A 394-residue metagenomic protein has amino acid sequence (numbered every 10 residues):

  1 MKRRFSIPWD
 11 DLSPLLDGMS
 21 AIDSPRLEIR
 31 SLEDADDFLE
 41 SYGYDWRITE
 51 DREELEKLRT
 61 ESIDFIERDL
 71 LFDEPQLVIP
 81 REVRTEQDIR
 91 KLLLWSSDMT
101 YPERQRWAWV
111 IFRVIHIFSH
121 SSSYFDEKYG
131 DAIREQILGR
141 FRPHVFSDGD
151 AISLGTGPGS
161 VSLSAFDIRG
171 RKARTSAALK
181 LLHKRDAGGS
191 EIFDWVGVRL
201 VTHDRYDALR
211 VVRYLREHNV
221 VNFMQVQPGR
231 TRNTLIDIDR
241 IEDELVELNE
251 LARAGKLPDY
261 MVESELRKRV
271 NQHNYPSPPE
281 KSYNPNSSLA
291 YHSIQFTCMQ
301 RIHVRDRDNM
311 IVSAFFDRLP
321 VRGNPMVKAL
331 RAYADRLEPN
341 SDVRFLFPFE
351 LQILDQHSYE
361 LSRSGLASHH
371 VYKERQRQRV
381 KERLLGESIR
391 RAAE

Functional and structural regions predicted by a protein language model:
M1-H120, E127, H144, Y206-E394: An acidic, glycine-/histidine-flanked metal-binding catalytic module
E28-A35, R169-A177: General structural signal for secondary-structure boundaries
L92-A151, A165-R174, K180-D207: Extended, domain-scale alpha-helical bundle/helix-rich regions
D150-P158: Acidic, Ser/Thr- and Gly/Pro-rich intrinsically disordered linkers and low-complexity segments that flank or connect
G157-G159, I168-K172, A187, P285-S287 (+2 more regions): Residue-level signal for the start and early helices of compact helical domains
V161-L163: Active-site-proximal betaalpha loop/short-helix elements that scaffold phosphoryl/nucleotidyl transfer chemistry
